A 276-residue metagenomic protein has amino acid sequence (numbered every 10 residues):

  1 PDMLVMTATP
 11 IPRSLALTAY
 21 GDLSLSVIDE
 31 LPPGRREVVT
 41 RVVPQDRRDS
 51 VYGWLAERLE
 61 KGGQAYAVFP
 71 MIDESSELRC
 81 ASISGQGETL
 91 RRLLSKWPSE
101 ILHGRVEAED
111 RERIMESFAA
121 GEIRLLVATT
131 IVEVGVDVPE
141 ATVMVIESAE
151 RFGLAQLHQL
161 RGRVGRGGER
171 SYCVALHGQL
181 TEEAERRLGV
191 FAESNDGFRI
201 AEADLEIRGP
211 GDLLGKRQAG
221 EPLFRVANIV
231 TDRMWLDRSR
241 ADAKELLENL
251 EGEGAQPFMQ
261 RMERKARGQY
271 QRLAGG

Functional and structural regions predicted by a protein language model:
P1-G189, N249, G276: Inter-lobe coupling/hinge segments of SF2-like helicase ATPases
G168-Y172, L180-G276: C-terminal accessory region of SF2 helicases/translocases
